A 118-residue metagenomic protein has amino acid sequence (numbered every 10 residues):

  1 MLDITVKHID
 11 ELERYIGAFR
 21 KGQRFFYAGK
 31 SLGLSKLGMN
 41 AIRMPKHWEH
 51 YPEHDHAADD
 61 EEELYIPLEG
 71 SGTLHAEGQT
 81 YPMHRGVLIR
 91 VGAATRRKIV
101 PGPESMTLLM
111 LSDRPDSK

Functional and structural regions predicted by a protein language model:
M1-G38, P45-K46, K118: A short, N-terminal "cap"/entry segment at the start of jelly-roll beta-barrel domains of the cupin/DSBH fold
F25, A41-D59: Conserved short histidine dyad/triad with adjacent acidic residue
G33, A93-S117: Ligand-binding loop in jelly-roll beta-barrel domains
G33-S35, H75-Q79, G102: Short strand-coil-strand connectors
L37-M39, E62, M106: Change "...and in nucleic-acid phosphodiester-cleaving endonucleases..." to "...and in nucleic-acid processing enzymes
N40-I42, Y65, L109: Conserved hydrophobic/aromatic positions in well-ordered beta-strands
D60-T73, E77: Glycine- and acidic-residue-biased ligand/ion/polar-headgroup-sensing regions
G78-A93: Short acidic-glycine-tyrosine-enriched beta hairpin
